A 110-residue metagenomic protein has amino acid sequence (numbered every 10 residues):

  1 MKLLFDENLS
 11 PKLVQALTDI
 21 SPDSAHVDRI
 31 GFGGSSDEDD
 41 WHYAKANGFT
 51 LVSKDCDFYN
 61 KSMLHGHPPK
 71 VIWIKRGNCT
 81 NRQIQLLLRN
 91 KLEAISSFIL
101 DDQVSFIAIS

Functional and structural regions predicted by a protein language model:
M1-K2, S110: Absolute protein N-terminus
K2-N47: N-terminal first-folded block
F5-D6, S53-K54, R76: Small/polar loops that bind or transfer phosphate-bearing groups
P11, F58-N60, T80: Glycine-rich nucleotide phosphate-binding loop and flanking beta-alpha elements of Rossmann-like dinucleotide-binding
S36-D39, F58-Y59, E93: A generic local structural motif
K45-S62: Acidic, metal-binding active-site segment of PIN/NYN-like and related structure-specific nucleases
K61-K70: Ligand-binding "clamshell"
P69-S110: C-terminal structural segments of small proteins and small subunits
